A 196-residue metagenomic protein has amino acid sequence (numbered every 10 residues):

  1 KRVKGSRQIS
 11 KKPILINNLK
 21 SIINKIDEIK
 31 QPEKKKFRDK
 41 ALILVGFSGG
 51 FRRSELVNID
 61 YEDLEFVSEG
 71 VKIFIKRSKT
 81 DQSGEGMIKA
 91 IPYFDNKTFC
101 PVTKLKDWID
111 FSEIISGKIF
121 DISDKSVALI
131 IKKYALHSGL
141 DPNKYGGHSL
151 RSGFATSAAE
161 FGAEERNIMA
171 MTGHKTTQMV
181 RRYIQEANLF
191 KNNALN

Functional and structural regions predicted by a protein language model:
K1-N196: Extended, non-catalytic subsegments within catalytic or DNA/protein-binding/adaptor domains
